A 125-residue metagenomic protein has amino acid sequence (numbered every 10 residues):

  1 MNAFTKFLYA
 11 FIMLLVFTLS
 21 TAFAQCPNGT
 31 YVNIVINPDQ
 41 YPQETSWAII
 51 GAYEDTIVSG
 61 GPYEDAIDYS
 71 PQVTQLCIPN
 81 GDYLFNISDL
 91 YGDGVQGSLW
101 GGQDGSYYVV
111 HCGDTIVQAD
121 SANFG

Functional and structural regions predicted by a protein language model:
M1-G125: Residue-level recognition of alpha-helix boundary/capping or hinge positions
